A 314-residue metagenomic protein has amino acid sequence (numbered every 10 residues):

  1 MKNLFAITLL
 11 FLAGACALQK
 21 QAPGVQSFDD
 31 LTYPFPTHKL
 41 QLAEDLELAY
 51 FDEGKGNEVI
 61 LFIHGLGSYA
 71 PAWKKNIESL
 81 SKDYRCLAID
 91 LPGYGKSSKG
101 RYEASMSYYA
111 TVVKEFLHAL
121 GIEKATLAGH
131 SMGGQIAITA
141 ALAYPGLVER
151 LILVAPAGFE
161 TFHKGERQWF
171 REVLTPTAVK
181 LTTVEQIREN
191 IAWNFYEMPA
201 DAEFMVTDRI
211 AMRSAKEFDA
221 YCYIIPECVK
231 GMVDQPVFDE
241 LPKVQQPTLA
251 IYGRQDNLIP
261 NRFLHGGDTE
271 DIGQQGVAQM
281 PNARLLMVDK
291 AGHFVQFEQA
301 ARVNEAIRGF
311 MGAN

Functional and structural regions predicted by a protein language model:
M1-E58, D83-Y84, P281-R284, M311-N314: Alpha/beta-hydrolase fold catalytic core
A43-D45, F51, A88-A128, M132: Active-site loop/oxyanion-hole signature of alpha/beta-hydrolase fold enzymes
L46, F51-K96: Conserved HGGG/HGGXW glycine-rich cap/lid loop of the alpha/beta-hydrolase fold
G67, L91-G95, G158, D256 (+1 more regions): Alpha/beta-hydrolase active-site loop signature
I138-L142, R150-T182: Flexible "cap/lid" loop of the alpha/beta hydrolase fold
L181-P242: Conserved alpha/beta-hydrolase catalytic His-Asp/Glu region
K243-A291: Conserved loop-alpha-helix segment in the C-terminal half of the alpha/beta-hydrolase fold that carries the catalytic
Q279-N314: Catalytic active-site module of serine/aspartate enzymes centered on a nucleophile-bearing elbow/loop
